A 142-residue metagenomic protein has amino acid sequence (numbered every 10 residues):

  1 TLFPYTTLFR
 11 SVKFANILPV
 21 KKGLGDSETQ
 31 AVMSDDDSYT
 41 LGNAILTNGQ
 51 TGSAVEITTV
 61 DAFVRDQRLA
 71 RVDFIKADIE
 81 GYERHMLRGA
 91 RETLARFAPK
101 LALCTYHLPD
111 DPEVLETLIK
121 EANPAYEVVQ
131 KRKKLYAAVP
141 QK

Functional and structural regions predicted by a protein language model:
T1: A detector for short metal-coordination/catalytic motifs
P4-K142: Phosphate/nucleotide-binding beta-alpha loop and adjacent structural elements of enzyme active sites
